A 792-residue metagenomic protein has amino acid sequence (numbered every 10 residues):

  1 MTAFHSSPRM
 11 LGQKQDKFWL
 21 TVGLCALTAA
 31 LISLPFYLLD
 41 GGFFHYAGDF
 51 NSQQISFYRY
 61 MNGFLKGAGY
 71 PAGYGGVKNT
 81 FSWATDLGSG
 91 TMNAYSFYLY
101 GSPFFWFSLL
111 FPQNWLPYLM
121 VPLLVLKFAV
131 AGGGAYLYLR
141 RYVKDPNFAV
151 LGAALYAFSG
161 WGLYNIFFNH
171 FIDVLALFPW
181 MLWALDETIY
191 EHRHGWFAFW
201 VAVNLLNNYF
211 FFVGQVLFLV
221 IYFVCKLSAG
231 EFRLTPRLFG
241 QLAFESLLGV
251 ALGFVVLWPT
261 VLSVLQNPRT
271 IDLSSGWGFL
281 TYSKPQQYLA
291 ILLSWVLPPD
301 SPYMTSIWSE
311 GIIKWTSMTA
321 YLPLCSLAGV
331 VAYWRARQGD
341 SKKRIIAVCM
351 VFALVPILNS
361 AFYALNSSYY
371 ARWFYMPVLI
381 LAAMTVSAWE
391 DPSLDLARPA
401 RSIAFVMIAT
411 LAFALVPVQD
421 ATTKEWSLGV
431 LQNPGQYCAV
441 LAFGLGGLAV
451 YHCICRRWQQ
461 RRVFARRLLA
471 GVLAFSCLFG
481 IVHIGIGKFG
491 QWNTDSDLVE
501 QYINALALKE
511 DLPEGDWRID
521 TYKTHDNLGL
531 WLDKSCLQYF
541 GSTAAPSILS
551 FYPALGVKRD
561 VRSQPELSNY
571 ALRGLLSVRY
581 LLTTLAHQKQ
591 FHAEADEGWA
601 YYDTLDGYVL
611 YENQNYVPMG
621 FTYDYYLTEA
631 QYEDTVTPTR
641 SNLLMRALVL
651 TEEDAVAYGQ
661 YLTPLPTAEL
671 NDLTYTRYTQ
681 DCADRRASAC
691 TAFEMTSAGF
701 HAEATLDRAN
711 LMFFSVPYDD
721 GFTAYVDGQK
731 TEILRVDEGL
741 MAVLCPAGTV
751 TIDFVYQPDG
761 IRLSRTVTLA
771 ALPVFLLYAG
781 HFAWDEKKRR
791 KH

Functional and structural regions predicted by a protein language model:
M1-L38, Q241-L242, S246, A449-H452 (+3 more regions): Start-transfer (signal-anchor) and selected internal transmembrane alpha helices of multi-pass inner/ER membrane
R9-M10, K14, Y661-H792: Active-site-proximal, structured, solvent-exposed surfaces of multi-pass membrane proteins that position macromolecular
C25, A29, F128-R141, N147-S228 (+5 more regions): Membrane-embedded helix bundles of polyisoprenyl
A29-G132, A154-L175, V264-R269, W277-Y321 (+3 more regions): Membrane-interface coil-to-helix junctions
L31-G41, A68-G69, F107-N114, N147-N169 (+6 more regions): Membrane-interface helix-loop junctions at the exits of transmembrane helices
S52, R59-A72, F239-L242, S246-A336 (+5 more regions): Periplasmic/ER-lumenal interhelical loops and adjacent helix-loop junctions in multi-pass membrane proteins
L87-S89, N93-F97, F475-N493, L508-V578 (+3 more regions): Extracytoplasmic/lumenal acceptor-recognition loop(s) of multi-pass membrane glycoenzymes
T188, H192, F211, K342-Q501 (+1 more regions): Contiguous transmembrane helix-bundle modules in multi-pass membrane proteins
